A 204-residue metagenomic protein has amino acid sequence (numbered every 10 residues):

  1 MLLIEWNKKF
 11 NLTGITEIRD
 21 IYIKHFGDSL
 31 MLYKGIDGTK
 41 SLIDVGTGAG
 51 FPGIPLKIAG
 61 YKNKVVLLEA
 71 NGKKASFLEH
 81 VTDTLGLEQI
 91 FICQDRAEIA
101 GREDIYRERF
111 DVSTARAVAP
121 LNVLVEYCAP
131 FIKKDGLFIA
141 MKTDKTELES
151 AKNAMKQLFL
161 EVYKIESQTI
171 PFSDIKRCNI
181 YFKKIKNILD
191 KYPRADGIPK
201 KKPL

Functional and structural regions predicted by a protein language model:
M1-T39, I43, K73-I90, A195: Class I SAM-dependent transferase core
A49-K62, E126-A129: Conserved SAM-binding loop of SAM-dependent methyltransferases across substrates and taxa, primarily the Class I
K64-E69, A140: Conserved SAM-binding motif I beta-strand of class I
Q94-G101: Conserved SAM/SAH-binding loop
G101-V112: A short acidic, Gly/Pro-enriched loop at the edge of an enzyme's catalytic core that lines a small-molecule cofactor
N122-L137: A short glycine-rich, Lys/Arg-flanked "PGG" loop and its adjoining helix->strand segment in the class I
D135-K145: Conserved beta-strand signature within the Rossmann-like core of class I S-adenosyl-L-methionine
K152-L204: SAM/dcSAM-binding transferase cores
